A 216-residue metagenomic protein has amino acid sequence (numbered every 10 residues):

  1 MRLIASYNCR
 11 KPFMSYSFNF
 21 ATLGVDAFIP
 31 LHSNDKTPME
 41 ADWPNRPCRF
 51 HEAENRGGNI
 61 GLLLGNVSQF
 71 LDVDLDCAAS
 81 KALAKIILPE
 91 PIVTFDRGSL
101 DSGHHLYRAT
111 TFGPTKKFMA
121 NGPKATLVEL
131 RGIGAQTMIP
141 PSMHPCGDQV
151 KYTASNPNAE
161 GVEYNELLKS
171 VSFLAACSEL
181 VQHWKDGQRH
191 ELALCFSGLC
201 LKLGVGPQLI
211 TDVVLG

Functional and structural regions predicted by a protein language model:
M1-V181, E191, G206-P207: Conserved phosphate/metal-binding and DNA-contacting active-site motifs used in DNA phosphodiester-bond processing
L23, P141, L194-L203, G216: Short, hydrophobic/amphipathic alpha-helical patches that form generic packing surfaces within helical domains
V181-Q182, L199: Residue-level detector of alpha-helix boundaries and kinks
G187-Q188: Short helix-capping and inter-helix turn/linker motifs at the boundaries of alpha-helical repeat units
Q208-G216: Short, small/acidic-rich helices and loops at N termini and domain boundaries of DNA replication/processing enzymes
